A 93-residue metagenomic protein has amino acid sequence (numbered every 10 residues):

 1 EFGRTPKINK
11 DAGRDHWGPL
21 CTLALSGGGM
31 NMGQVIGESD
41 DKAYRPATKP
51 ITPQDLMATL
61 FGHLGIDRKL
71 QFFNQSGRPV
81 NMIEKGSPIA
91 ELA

Functional and structural regions predicted by a protein language model:
F2-A93: Ligand-binding pockets and gating/stacking loops
